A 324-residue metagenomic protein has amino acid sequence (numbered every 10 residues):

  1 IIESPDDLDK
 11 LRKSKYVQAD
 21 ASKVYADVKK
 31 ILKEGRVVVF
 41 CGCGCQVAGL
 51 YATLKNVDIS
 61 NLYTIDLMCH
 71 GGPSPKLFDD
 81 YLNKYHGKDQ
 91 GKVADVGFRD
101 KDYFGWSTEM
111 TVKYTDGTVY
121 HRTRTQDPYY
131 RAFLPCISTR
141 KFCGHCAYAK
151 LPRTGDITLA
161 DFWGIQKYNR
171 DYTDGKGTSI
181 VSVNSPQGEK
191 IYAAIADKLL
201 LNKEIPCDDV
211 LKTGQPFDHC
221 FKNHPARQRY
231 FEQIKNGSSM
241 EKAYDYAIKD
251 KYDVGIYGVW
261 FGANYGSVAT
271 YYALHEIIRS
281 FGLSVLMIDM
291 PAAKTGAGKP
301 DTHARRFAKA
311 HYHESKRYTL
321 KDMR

Functional and structural regions predicted by a protein language model:
I1-D250: Iron-sulfur-associated redox domains of electron-transfer enzymes in respiratory and anaerobic energy metabolism
V38, L62, V254, L283-L286: Hydrophobic anchor at the start of a short beta-strand that flanks the dinucleotide cofactor-binding loop
L54-V57, I278, G282: Active-site catalytic pocket residues across diverse enzymes, especially alpha/beta-hydrolases
K190, G262-S267: Short N-terminal binding/cap micro-motifs at the start of the first secondary-structure element
Y252-G262: Nucleotide-activated donor-dependent transferases that construct or modify glycoconjugates
V268-I278: Short amphipathic alpha-helix
F281-R324: Active-site donor-binding segments of glycosyltransferases and PAPS-dependent sulfotransferases
